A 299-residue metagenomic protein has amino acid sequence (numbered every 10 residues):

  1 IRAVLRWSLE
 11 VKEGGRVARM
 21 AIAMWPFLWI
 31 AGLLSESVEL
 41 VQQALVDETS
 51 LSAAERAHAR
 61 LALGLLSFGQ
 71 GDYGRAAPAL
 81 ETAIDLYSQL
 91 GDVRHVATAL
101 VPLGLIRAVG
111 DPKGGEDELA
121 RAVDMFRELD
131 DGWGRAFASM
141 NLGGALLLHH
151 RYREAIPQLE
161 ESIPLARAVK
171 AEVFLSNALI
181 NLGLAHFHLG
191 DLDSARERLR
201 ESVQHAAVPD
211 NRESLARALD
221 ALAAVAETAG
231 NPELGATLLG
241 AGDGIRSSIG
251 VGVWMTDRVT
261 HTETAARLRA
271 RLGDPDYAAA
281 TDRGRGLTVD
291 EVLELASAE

Functional and structural regions predicted by a protein language model:
I1-A62: Short, well-ordered secondary-structure microsegments that present a prominent hydrophobic/aromatic side chain
I1-V4, S37, V41-A44, A76 (+8 more regions): Tetratricopeptide repeat
E10-K12, T49-S52, D85-D92, D124-G132 (+5 more regions): Short coil/turn linkers that connect adjacent helices within long alpha-helical scaffolds, especially alpha-solenoid
K12-G15, G32, G71, G91 (+10 more regions): Short helix-adjacent coil turns
G14-A21, S35-V38, A77, E116 (+6 more regions): Conserved positions within tetratricopeptide repeat
A18-A31, E55-D72, H95-P112, W133-R151 (+6 more regions): Tandem amphipathic alpha-helical repeat scaffolds
P78-T82, S88-R94, V101-L105: Right-handed parallel beta-helix
N231-E299: C-terminal non-catalytic interaction modules
